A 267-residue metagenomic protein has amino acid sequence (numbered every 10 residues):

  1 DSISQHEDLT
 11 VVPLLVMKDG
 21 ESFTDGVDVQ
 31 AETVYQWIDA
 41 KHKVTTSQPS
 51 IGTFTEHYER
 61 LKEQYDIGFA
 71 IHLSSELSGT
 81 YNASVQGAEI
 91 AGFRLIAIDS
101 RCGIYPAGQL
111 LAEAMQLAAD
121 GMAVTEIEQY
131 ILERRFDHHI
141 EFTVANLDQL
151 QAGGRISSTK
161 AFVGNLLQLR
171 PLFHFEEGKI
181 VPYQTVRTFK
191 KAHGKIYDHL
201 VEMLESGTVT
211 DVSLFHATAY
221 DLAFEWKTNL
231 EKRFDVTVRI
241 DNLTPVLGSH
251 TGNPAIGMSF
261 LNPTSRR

Functional and structural regions predicted by a protein language model:
D1-E21, E63, I67, E76-I96 (+1 more regions): Mixed-charge interfacial surface used for oligomerization/domain docking and macromolecular partner engagement
D1-Q48, T53: N-terminal glycine-rich anion-binding loop in soluble enzyme alpha/beta folds
E32, Q36, G52-E59, N82-Q86 (+1 more regions): N-terminal, well-ordered alpha-helical segments
K41-S75, E128, R135: Glycine-rich phosphate- or other oxyanion-binding loops that anchor nucleotides, phosphorylated ligands
